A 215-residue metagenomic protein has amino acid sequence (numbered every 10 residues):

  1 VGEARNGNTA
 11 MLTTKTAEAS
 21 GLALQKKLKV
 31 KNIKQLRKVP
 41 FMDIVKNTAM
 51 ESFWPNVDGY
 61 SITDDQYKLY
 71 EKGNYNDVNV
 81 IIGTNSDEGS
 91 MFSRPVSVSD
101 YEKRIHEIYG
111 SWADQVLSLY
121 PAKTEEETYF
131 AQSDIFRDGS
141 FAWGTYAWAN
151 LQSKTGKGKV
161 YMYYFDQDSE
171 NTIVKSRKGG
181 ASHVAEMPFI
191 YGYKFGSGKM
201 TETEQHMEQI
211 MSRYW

Functional and structural regions predicted by a protein language model:
V1-F53, S93: Hydrolase active-site cap/lid region
T14-G21, V98, E102, V184 (+1 more regions): Amphipathic alpha-helical segments in well-structured domains
A17-S20, N32, W112, G144 (+1 more regions): Stable alpha-helical elements in mature extracytoplasmic
A23-K26, N150, K154, R213: A generic structural signal for well-ordered alpha-helical segments enriched in polar/charged residues
Q35-Q205: Substrate-gating cap/lid region and adjacent catalytic-acid/histidine neighborhood within extracellular/lumenal
Q205-W215: Non-catalytic, well-ordered alpha-helical segments in soluble enzyme domains
